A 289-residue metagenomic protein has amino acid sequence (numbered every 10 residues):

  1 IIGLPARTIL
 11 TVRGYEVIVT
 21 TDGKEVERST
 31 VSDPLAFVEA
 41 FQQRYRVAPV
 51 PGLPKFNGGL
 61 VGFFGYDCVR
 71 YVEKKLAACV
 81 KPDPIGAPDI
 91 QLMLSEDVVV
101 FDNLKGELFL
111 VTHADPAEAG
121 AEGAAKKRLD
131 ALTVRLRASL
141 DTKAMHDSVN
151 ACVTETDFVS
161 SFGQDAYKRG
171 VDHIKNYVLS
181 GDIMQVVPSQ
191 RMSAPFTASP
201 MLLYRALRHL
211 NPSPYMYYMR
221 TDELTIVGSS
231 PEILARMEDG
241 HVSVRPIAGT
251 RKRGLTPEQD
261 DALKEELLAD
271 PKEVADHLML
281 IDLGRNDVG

Functional and structural regions predicted by a protein language model:
I1-G289: Extended alpha-helical targeting/anchoring segments, especially N-terminal organellar/secretory targeting helices
